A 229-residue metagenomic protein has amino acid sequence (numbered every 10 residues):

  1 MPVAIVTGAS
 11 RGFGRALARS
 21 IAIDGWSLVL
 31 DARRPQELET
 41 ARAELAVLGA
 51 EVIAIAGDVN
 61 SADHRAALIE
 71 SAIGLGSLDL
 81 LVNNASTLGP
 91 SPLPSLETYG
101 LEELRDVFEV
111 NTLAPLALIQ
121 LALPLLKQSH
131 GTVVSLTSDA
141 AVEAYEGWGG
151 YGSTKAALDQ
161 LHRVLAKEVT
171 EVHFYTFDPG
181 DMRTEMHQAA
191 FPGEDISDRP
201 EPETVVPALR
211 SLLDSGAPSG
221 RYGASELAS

Functional and structural regions predicted by a protein language model:
S10-R11: Conserved glycine-rich cofactor-binding loop
D24-T40: Conserved glycine-rich Rossmann-like NAD(P)H-binding loop of the short-chain dehydrogenase/reductase
A67-E70, P92-T98, E102-E109: Active-site Tyr-X3-Lys motif and surrounding loop/helix of classical short-chain dehydrogenase/reductase
N84-P92: Conserved NAD(P)H cofactor-binding loop of Rossmann-fold oxidoreductase domains
T87-L88, T98-L101, K127-A157, H162-T170: Catalytic loop of short-chain dehydrogenase/reductase
I119-Q120, R163: A short, exposed helix-loop element centered on a Lys and neighboring polar residues
E171-T184, P192-S229: C-terminal helical subdomain
